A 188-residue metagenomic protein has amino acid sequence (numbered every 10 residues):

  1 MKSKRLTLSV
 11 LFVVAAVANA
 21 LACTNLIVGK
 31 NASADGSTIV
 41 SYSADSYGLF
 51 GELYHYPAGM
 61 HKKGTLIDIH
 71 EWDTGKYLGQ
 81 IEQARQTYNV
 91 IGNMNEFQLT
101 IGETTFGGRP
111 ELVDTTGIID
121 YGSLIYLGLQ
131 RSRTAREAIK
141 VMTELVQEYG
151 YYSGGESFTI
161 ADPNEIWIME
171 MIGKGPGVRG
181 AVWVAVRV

Functional and structural regions predicted by a protein language model:
M1-L8: Bacterial N-terminal signal peptides that target proteins for export
S9, A20-L21: Cleavable N-terminal signal peptides
F12-V13: Short, linear, compositionally biased motifs with a strong N-terminal bias
C23-Y121, V141-V188: A contiguous strand-loop segment
S33, L129-R131, A135, S153: Cysteine-dependent hydrolase recognition
V113-D114, S123-S132: Second-shell loop/turn segments in exported
